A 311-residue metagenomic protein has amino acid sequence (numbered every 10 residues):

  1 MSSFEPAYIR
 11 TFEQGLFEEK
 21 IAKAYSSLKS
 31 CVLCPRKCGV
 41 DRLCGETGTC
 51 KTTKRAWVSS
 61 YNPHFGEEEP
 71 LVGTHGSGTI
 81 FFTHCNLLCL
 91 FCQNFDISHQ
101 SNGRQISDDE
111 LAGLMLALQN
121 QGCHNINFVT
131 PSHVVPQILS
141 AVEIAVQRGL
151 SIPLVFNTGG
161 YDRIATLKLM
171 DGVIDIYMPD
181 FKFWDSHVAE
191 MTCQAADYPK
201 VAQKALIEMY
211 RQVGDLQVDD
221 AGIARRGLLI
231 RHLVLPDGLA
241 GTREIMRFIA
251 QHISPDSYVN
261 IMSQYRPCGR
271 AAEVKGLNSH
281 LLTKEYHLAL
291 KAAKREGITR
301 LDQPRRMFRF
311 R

Functional and structural regions predicted by a protein language model:
M1-E46, G214-R311: Auxiliary Fe-S-binding modules of radical SAM enzymes
E46, C50-I176, S186: Conserved Radical SAM active-site core
G78, I126, L154-F156, Y177-P179 (+3 more regions): Hydrophobic faces of well-ordered beta-strands that scaffold small-molecule active sites in alpha/beta enzyme cores
I97-E110, T130-S140, V188-Q212, A240-G241 (+1 more regions): Conserved non-cysteine loop/helix-boundary elements of the Radical SAM core domain that shape
L114, I138-V142, T166, M170 (+5 more regions): A general structural detector for well-ordered alpha-helical segments in enzyme core domains, enriched
S132-V134, G160-D162, F183-D185, V234 (+2 more regions): Active-site-proximal loop/turn and secondary-structure-junction residues that shape catalytic pockets, frequently
D171-S186, Y258-Y265: Non-cysteine beta-strand/loop elements that form the S-adenosyl-L-methionine
F183-A195, A224-L233: Short, flexible active-site loops
